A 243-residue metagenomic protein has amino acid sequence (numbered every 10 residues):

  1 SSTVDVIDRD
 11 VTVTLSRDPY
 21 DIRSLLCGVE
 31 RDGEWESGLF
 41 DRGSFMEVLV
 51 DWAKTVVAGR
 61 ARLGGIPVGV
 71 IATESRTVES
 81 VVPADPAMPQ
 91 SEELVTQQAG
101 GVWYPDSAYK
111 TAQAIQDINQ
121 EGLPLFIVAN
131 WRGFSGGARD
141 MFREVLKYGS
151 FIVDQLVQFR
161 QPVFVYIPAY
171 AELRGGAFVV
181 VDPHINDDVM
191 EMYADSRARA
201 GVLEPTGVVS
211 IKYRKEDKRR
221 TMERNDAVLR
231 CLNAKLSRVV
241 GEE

Functional and structural regions predicted by a protein language model:
S1-E243: Ligand-binding clefts of soluble mixed alpha/beta catalytic domains
